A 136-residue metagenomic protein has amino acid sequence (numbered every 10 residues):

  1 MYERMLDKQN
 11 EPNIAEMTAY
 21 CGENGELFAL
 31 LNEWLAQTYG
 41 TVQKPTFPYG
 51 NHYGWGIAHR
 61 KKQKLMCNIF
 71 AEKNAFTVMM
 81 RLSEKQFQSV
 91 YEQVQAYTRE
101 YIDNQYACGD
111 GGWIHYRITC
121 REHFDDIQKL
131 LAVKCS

Functional and structural regions predicted by a protein language model:
M1-S136: Charge-dense, helix-prone N-terminal extensions
